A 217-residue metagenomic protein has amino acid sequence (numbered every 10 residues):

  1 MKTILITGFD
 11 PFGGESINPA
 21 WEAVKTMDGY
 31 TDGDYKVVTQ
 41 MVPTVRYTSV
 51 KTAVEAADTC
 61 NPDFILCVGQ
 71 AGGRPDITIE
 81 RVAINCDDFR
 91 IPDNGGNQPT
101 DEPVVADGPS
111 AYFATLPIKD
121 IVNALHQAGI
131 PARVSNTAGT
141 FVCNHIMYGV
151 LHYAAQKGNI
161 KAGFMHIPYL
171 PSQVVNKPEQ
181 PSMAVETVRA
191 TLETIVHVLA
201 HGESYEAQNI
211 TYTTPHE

Functional and structural regions predicted by a protein language model:
M1-A138, L151-Q156, Q180-E217: N-terminal catalytic or cofactor-binding beta/alpha core of small enzyme domains
G14, L170-N176: Short active-site-adjacent structural elements
T48-K51, N144-H145, V174: Short, solvent-exposed polar/charged micro-motifs at secondary-structure junctions
G72, P168-P171: Glycine-rich beta-alpha junction loops
T78, I146-M147, N176: A short secondary-structure junction signal
A138-Y169: Active-site oxyanion/phosphate-handling segment shared across diverse enzymes
